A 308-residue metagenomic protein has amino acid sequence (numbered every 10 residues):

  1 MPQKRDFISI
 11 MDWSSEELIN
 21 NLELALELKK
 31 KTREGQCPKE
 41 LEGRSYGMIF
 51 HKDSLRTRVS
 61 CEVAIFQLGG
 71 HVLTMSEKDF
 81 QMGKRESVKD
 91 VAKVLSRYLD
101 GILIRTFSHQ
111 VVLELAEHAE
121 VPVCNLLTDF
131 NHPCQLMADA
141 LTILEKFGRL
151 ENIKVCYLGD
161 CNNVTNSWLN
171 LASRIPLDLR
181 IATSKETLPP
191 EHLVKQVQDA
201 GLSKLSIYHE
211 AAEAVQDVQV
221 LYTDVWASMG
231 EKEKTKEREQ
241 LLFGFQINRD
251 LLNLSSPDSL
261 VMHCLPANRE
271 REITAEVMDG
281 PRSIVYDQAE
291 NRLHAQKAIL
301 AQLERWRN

Functional and structural regions predicted by a protein language model:
M1-V59, V63: Positively charged, low-complexity intrinsically disordered leader regions
G35, K39-L144, R269: Phosphate/diphosphate ligand-binding glycine-rich loop within oxidoreductases
L41-Y46, E151-I153, D258: Phosphate-coordination loops involved in phosphoryl transfer and adenosine-cofactor binding
H51-A64, E145-T223: Glycine-rich phosphate/diphosphate-binding loop of Rossmann-like nucleotide-binding domains
L68, Y98, H118-A119, I175 (+3 more regions): Short, structured coil segments at secondary-structure junctions
Q198-E276: Rossmann-like adenosine-cofactor binding region
D258-S259, L265-N308: Adenosine-phosphate binding glycine-rich loop
